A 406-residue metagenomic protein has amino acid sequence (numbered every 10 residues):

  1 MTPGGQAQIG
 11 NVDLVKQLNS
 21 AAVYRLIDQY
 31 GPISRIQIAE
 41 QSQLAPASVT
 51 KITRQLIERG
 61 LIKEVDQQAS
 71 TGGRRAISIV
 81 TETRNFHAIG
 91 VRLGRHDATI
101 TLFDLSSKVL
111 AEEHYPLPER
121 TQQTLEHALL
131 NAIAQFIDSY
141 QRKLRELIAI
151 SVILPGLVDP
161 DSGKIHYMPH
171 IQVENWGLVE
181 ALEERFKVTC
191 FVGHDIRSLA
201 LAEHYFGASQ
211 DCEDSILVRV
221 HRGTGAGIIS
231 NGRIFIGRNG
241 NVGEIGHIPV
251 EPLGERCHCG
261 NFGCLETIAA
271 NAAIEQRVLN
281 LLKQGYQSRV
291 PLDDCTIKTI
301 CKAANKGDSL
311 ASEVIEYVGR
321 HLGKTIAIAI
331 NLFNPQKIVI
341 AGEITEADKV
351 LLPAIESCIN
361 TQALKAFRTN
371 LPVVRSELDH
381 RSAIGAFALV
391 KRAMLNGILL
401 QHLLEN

Functional and structural regions predicted by a protein language model:
M1-V65, T71-E146, L265-N406: ATP-binding/phosphotransfer module of carbohydrate and carboxylate kinases, centering on a glycine-rich
A88-R92, L147-S151, S215-R219, G225-G227: Short glycine-aspartate micro-motif
D104, P160, I229: Short, acidic, Ser/Thr-enriched surface-loop or helix-capping motifs
V109-D214, V350-T361: Glycine-rich phosphate-binding loop and adjoining helix at the ATP-binding site of ATP-dependent phosphoryl-transfer
E112-H114, R120-L125, E174, A181-K302 (+1 more regions): Glycine/GP-enriched mid-protein hinge/lid loop-to-helix segment characteristic of carbohydrate kinases
P155-V158, R222-G223, I344: Short glycine-rich anion-binding loops that position phosphate/pyrophosphate groups of nucleotides and phosphorylated
